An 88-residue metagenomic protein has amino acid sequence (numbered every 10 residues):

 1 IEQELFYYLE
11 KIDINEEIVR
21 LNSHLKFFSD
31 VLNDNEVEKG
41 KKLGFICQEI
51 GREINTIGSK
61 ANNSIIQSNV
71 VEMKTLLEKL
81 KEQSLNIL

Functional and structural regions predicted by a protein language model:
I1-L88: N-terminal intrinsically disordered, cationic/polar leader segments that include organellar targeting peptides
